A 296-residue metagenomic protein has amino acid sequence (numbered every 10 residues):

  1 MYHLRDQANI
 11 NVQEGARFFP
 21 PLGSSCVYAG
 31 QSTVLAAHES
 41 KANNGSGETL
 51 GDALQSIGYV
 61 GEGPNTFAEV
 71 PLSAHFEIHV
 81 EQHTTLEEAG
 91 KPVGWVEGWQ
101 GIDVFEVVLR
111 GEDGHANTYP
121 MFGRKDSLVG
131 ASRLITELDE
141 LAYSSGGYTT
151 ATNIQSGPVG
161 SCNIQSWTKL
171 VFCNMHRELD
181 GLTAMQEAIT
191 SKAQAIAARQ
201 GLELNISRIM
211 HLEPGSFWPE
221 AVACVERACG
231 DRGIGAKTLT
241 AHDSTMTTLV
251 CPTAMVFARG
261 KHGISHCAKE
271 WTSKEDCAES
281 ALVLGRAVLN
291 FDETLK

Functional and structural regions predicted by a protein language model:
M1, V129-R133, E279-R286: Short amphipathic alpha-helical face segments that pack within enzyme cores and frequently flank/anchor catalytic
H3-A16, Q82, D113, Q155 (+2 more regions): Acidic, glycine-rich active-site loops and adjacent beta-strand->loop/helix elements that engage anionic groups
E14-D180: Midchain, well-structured core segments that form catalytic/ion-binding scaffolds
V34-A37, M175-E178, I209-H211, G263-K274: Short beta-alpha connecting loops at secondary-structure transitions that line or flank enzyme active sites
L141-T149, A197-E203, C229-G233: Short secondary-structure junctions
T150-G160, V171-E178, E203-V222, T238-L239 (+1 more regions): A short beta-alpha structural unit
S166, G233-R286, F291: Zn-dependent metallopeptidase/amidohydrolase metal-coordination segment
A184-Q194: Short amphipathic alpha-helices in soluble, non-transmembrane regions that often serve as interface/regulatory elements
